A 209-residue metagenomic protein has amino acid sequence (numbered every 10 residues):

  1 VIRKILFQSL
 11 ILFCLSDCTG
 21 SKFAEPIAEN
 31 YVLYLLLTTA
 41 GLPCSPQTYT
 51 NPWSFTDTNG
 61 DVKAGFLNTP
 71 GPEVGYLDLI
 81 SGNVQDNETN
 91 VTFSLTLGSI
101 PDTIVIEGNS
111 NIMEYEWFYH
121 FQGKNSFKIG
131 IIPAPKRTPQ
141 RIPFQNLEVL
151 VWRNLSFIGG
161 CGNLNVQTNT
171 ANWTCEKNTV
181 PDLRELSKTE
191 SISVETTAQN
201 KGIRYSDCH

Functional and structural regions predicted by a protein language model:
V1-C18: Sec-dependent bacterial lipoprotein signal peptides
L15-S45: Bacterial Sec-dependent N-terminal signal peptides
C44-S45, N51-F55, A64-F144, G202: Surface-exposed, glycine/proline- and aromatic-rich loop segments on solvent-exposed faces across compartments
R141-L183: Acidic, glycine-rich flexible loop segments
V166-H209: Ser/Thr/Pro-rich, low-complexity mucin-like regions that serve as glycosylated stalks/linkers or repetitive adhesive
